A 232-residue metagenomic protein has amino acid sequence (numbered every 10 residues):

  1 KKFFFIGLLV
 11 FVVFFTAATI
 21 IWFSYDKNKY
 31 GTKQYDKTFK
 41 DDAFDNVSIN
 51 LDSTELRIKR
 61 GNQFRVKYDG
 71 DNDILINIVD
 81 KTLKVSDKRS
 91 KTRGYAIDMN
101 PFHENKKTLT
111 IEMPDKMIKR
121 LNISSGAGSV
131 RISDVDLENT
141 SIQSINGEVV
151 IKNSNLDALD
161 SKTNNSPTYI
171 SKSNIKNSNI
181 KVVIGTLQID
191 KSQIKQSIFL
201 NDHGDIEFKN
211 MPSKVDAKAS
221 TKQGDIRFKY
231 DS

Functional and structural regions predicted by a protein language model:
K1-S125, R131-S144, V150-T163, Y169-N174 (+4 more regions): Acidic (Asp/Glu) and glycine-rich low-complexity loops/linkers that are typically intrinsically disordered
T186-S232: Extracytoplasmic/luminal low-complexity segments enriched in Pro/Gly and acidic/polar residues that act as flexible
